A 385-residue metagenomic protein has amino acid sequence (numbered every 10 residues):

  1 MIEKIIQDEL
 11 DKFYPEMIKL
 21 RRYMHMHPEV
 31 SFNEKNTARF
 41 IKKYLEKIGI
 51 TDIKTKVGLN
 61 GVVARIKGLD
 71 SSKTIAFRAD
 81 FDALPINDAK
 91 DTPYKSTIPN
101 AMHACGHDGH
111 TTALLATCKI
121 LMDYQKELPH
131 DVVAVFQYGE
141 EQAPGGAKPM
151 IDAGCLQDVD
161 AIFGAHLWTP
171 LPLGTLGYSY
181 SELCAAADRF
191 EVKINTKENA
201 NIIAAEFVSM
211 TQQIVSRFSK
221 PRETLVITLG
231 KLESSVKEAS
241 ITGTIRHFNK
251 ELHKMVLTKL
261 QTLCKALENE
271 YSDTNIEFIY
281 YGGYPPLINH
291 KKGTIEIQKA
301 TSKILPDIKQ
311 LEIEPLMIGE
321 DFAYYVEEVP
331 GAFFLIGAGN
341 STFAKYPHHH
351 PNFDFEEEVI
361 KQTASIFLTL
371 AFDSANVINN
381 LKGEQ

Functional and structural regions predicted by a protein language model:
M1-R22, P28, D123, E127 (+3 more regions): N-terminal hydrophobic/helix-forming segments and targeting peptides
I2-H103, D108, T112-L115, K119-L128: Acidic/His- and Gly-rich active-site-bordering loop/insert found across diverse amide/peptide-bond hydrolases
M24, A64, F77, H107 (+7 more regions): Divalent metal-coordination and catalytic microenvironments
K56, C105, V135-Q137, I313: Structural motif
V62, L84-I86, K90-M102, G109 (+3 more regions): Histidine/acidic-residue-rich, glycine-tolerant segments that coordinate divalent metal ions
A76-R78, N87, F190-V192, F333-G339: Non-cysteine beta-strand/loop elements that form the S-adenosyl-L-methionine
N201-Q385: Metal-dependent amide/peptide-bond hydrolase catalytic core, centered on the "pita-bread" metallohydrolase fold
